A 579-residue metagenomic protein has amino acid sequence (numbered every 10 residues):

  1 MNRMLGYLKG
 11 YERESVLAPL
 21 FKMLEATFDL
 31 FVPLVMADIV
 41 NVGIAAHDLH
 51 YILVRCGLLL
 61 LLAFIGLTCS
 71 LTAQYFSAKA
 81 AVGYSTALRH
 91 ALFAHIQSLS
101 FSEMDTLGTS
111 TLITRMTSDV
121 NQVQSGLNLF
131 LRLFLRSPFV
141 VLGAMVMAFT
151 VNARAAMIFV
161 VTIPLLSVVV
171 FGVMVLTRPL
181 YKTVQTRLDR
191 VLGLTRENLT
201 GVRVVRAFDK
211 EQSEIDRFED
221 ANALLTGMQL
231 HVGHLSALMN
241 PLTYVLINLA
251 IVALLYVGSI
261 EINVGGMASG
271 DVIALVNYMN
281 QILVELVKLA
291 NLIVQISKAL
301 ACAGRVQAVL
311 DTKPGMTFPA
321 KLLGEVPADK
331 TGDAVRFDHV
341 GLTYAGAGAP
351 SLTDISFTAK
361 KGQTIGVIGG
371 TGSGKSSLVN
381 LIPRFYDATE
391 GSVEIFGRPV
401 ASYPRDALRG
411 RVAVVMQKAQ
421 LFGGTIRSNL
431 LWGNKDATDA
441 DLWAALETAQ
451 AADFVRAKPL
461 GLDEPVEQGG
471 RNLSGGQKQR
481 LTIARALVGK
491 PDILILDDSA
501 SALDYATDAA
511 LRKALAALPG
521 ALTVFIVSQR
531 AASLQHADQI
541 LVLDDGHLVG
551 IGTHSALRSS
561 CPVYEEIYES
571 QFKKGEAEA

Functional and structural regions predicted by a protein language model:
M1-F31, M36, I44-L60, I65 (+15 more regions): Membrane-integrated ABC transporters
M1-K9, V35-N41, A45, Y75-N121 (+4 more regions): Extended non-transmembrane interhelical loops and adjacent amphipathic helices of multipass membrane proteins
G10, E14-T27, L62, T68 (+3 more regions): Transmembrane helices of ABC transporter permease
G10-R13, S98-S102, S118-L131, L135 (+7 more regions): An intracellular "coupling" helix at the cytosolic face of ABC transporter transmembrane type-1 domains
D48-V54, M147-V161, H231-R305, V309-L310: Helix-loop-helix
P314-K330: Pre-NBD coupling/linker segments of ABC/ABC-like ATPases
P327-A579: ABC-type nucleotide-binding domain
